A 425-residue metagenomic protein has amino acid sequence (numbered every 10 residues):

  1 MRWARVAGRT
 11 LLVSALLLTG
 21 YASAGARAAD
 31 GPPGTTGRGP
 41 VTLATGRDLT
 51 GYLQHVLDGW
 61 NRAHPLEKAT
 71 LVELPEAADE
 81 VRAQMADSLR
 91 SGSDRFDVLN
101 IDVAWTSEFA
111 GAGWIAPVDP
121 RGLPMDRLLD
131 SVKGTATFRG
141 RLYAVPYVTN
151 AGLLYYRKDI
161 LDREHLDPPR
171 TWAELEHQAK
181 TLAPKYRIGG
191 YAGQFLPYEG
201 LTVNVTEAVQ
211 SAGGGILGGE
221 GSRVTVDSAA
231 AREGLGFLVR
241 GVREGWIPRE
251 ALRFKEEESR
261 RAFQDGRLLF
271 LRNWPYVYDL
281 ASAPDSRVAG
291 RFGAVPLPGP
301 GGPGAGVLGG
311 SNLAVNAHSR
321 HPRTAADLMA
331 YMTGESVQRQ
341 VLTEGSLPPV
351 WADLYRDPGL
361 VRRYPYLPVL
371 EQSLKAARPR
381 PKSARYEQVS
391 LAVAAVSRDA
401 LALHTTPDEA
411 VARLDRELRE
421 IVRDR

Functional and structural regions predicted by a protein language model:
M1-W105, S286, G301, E409 (+1 more regions): Conserved N-terminal structural module of periplasmic/extracytoplasmic solute-binding proteins
R62, R243-W246, S282-G345: Extracytoplasmic/periplasmic substrate-recognition and gating elements
L74-Q84, A104, A173-H177, E250-Q264: Short helix-initiation/N-cap motifs at beta->coil->alpha
A86, R95-D97, M125-I160, G189 (+4 more regions): A structural signal for short loop-to-beta-strand junctions that line the ligand-binding cleft of periplasmic/secreted
V103-A151, L201-T206, S211, A289 (+3 more regions): Hinge/lid segment of periplasmic solute-binding proteins
A116-L129, Q194-Y198, A212-E233, S282-R287 (+4 more regions): Short, solvent-exposed loop/beta-turn-alpha elements that line the ligand-binding surface or hinge of extracytoplasmic
D162, Q372-R425: Conserved C-terminal helix/tail region of periplasmic/extracytoplasmic solute-binding proteins
A179-T181, G221-A251, L297: Glycine-centered hinge/linker elements that transmit conformational signals in sensory and ligand-binding systems
